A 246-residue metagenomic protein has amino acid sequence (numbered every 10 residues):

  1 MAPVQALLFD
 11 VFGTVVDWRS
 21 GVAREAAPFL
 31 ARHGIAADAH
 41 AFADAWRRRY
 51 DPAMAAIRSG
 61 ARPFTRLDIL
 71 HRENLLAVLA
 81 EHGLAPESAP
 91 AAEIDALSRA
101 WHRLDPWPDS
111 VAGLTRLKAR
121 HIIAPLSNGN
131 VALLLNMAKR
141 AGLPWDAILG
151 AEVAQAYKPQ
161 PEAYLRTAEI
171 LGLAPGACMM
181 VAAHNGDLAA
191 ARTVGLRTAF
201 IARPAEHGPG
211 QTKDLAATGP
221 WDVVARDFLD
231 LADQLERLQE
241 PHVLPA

Functional and structural regions predicted by a protein language model:
M1-R48, E81: Active-site neighborhood of HAD-like aspartate-dependent phosphohydrolases
M1-V4, A85, V111, T115 (+1 more regions): Asp-based, Mg2+/Mn2+-dependent phosphohydrolase catalytic module
D10-G13, L75, P125, A191: Generic structural signal for small/hydrophobic residues in well-ordered secondary structure, especially within
W18, L104-W107, W145: Tryptophan-centric aromatic hotspots in well-structured domains and transmembrane helices
V22-L30, W46-Y50, H71-R72, I94-W101 (+1 more regions): Hydrophobic alpha-helical core bundles mediating ligand binding, dimerization, or RNAP-core interactions
R24-P28, A45, E73-A77, A96 (+4 more regions): Alpha-helical elements of Rossmann-like donor-binding domains used by nucleotide-donor carbohydrate transfer enzymes
G34, H40-A43, R48-D95: A metal-dependent, Asp-based hydrolase signature
F64-I69, L84-A124, P161: Short, acidic loop-to-helix structural element flanking the phosphoryl-transfer center in phosphate-processing enzymes
